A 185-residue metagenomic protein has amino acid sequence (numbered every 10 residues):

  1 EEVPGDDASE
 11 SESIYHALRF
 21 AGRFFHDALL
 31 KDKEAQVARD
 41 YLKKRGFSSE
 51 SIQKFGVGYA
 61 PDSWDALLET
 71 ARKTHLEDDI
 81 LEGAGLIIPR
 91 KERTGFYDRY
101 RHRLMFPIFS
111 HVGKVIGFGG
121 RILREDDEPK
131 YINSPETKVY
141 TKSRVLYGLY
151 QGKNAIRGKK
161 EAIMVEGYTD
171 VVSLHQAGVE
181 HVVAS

Functional and structural regions predicted by a protein language model:
V3-D6, I52-S63: Terminal amphipathic helices with adjacent charged low-complexity linkers/tails
D6-R23, D40, S63-S185: Phosphate-handling DNA/RNA-contact segment within nucleic-acid enzymes
S9-S11, Y15-Q53: Non-catalytic interaction/clamp surfaces of large macromolecular machines
A28-L30, G58, S143, E161-A162: Residue-level marker of alpha-helix boundaries and capping positions
R45-G58, G178-S185: Short, well-structured beta-strand/strand-turn elements
